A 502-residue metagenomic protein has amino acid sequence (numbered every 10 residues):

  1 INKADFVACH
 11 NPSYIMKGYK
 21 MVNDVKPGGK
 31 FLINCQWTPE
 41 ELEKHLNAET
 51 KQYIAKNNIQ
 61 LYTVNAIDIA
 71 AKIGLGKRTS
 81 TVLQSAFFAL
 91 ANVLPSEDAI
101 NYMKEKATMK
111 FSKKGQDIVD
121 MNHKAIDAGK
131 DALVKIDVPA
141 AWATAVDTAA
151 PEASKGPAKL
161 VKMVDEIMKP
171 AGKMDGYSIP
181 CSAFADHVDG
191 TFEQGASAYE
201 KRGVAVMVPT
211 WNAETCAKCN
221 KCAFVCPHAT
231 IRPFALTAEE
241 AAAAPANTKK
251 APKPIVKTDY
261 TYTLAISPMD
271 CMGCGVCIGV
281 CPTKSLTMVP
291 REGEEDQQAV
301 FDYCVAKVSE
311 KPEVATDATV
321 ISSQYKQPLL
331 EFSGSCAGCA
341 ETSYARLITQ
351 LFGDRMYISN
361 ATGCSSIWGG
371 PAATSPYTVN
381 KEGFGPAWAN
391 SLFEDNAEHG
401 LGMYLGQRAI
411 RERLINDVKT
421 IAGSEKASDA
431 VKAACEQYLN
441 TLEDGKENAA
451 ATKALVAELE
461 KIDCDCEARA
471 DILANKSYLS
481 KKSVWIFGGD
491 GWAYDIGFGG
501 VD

Functional and structural regions predicted by a protein language model:
I1-A171, A241-A246: Active-site cofactor/cluster-binding pocket
D5-V7, G29-L32, I59-Y62, S80 (+6 more regions): Structural motif
P12-Y14, W37-P39, I67-I69, A107 (+4 more regions): Acidic, glycine-rich active-site loops and adjacent beta-strand->loop/helix elements that engage anionic groups
I15-G18, L46-A48, D68-I69, G195-A196 (+4 more regions): Glycine-rich, charged/polar anion/phosphate-binding loops that engage phosphate groups from diverse ligands
F87, H228, G497: Active-site-flanking alpha-helical
A99, S112-C271, I278-W485, G491-W492: Ferredoxin-type iron-sulfur electron-transfer modules and their immediate structural context
I496-D502: A short alpha/beta connector and helix-capping loop motif
